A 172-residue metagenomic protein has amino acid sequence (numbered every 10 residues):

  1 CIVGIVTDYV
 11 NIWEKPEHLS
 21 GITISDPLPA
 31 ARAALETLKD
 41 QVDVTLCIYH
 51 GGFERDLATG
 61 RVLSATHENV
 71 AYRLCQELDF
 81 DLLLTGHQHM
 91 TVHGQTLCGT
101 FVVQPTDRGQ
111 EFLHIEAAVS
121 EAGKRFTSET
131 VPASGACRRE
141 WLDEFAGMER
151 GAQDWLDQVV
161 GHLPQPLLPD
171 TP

Functional and structural regions predicted by a protein language model:
C1-W141: Acidic, metal/ion-coordinating pockets
V119-P172: A short C-terminal boundary segment appended to hydrolase-like catalytic domains
